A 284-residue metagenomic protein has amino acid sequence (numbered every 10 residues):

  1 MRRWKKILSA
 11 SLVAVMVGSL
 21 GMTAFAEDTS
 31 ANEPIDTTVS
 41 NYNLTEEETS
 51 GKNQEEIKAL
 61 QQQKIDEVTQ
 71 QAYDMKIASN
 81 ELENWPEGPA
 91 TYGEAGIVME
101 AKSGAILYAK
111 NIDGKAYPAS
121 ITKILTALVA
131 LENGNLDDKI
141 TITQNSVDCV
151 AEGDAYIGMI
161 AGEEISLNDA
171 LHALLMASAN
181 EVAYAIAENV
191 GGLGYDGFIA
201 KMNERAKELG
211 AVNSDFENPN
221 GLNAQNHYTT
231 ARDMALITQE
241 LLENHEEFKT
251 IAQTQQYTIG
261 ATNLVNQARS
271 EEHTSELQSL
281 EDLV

Functional and structural regions predicted by a protein language model:
R2-A26: Sec-dependent N-terminal signal peptides of Gram-positive bacterial secreted proteins and lipoproteins
E27-R232, L241-E243: Active-site-adjacent loops and short helices of periplasmic peptidoglycan-processing enzymes
A211-V212, N223-S275, S279: Domain-terminus/edge residues, biased toward the C-terminal soluble/receptor-binding domains of extracytoplasmic
